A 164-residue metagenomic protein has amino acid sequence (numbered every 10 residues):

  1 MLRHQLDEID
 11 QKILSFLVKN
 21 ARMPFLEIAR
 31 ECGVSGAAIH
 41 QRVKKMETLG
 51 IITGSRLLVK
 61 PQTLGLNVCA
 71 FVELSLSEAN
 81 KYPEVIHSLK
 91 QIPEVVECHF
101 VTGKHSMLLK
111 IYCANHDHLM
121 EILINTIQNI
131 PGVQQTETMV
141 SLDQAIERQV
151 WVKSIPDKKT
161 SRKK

Functional and structural regions predicted by a protein language model:
M1-K164: A compositional/biophysical signature of low hydrophobicity enriched in polar/charged and small residues
